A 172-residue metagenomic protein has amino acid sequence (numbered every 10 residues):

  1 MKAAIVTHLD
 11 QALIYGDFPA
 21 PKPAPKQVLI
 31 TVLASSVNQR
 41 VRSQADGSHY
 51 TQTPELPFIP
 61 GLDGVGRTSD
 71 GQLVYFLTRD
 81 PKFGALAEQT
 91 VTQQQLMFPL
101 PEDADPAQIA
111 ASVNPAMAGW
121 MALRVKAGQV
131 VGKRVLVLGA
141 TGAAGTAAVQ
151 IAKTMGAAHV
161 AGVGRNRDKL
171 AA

Functional and structural regions predicted by a protein language model:
M1-A3: Extreme N-terminal starter segment of soluble prokaryotic enzymes
I5-A12: Extracellular beta-rich ligand/substrate-recognition surface
A12-D17, A157-A158: A local structural motif
P19-V37, S48-G84: Glycine-rich beta-strand-centered segment in the early N-terminal region that forms part of a ligand/cofactor-binding
R40-D46: Cytochrome P450 core scaffold surrounding the K-helix E-X-X-R motif and the conserved "meander" helix-loop region
L62-D63, V74-G139: NAD(P)H dinucleotide-binding glycine-rich loop of Rossmann-like/cofactor-binding domains, especially the beta1-alpha1
S112-A172: Mid-domain Rossmann-like dinucleotide-binding core that forms the NAD(H)/NADP(H) cofactor-binding site
